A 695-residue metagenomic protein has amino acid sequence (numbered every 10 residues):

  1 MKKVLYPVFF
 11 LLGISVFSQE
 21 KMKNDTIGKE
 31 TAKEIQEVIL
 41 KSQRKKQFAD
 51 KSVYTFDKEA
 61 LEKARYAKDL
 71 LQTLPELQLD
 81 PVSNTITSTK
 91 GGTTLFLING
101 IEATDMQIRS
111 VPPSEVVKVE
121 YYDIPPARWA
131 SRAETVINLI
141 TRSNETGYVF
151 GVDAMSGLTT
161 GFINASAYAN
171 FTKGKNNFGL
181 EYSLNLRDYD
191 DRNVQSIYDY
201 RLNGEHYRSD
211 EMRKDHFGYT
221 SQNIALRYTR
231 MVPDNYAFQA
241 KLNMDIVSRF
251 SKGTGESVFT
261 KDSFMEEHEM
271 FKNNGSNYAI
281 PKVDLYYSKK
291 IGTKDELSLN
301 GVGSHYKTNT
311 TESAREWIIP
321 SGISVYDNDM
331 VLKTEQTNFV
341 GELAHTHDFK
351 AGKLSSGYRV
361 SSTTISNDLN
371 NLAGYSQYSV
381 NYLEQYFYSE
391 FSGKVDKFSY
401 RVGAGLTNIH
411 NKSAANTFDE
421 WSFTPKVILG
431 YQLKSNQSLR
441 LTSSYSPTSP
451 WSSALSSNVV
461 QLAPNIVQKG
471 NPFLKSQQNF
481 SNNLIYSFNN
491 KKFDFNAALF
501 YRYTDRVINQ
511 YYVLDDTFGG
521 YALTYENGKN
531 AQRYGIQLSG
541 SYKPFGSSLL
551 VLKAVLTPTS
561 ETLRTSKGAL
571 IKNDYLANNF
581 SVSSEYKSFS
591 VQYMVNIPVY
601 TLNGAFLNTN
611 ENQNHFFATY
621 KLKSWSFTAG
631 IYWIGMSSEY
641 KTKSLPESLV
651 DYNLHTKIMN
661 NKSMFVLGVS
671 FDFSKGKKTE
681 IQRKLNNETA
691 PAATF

Functional and structural regions predicted by a protein language model:
E20-A60, P81-V82, Y122-D123: Short, acidic, small-residue-rich periplasmic hinge/interaction motif at the N-terminus of Gram-negative outer-membrane
K21-K23, R187-Q336, V380, T448 (+3 more regions): Flexible loop and strand-edge segments within Gram-negative outer membrane beta-barrel domains
E37, A67-L70, I86-T87, M106 (+3 more regions): N-terminal periplasmic accessory domains that precede and gate Gram-negative outer-membrane beta-barrel machines
T73, I101-P126: Short acidic/polar hinge/loop motifs at secondary-structure boundaries that mediate gating or recognition
A130-I137, E145-V194, Y219-Q222: Outer-membrane beta-barrel translocator/receptor signature
N338-V340, V380, E384-Y388, K475 (+2 more regions): Outer membrane beta-barrel strand-and-loop segments of large Gram-negative receptors, especially TonB-dependent
H410, S435-F480, Y501-G519, M636-V650: Surface-exposed extracellular loop regions of Gram-negative outer-membrane beta-barrel proteins, predominantly
P447-N496, Y503, A522-G535, K543 (+1 more regions): Outer-membrane beta-barrel signature, preferentially recognizing the C-terminal barrel domain of Gram-negative
